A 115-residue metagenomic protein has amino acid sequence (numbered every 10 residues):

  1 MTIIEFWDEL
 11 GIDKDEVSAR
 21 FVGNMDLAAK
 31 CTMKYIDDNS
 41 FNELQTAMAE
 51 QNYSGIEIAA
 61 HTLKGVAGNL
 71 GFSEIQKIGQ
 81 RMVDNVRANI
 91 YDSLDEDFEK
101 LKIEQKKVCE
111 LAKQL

Functional and structural regions predicted by a protein language model:
M1-I4: C-terminal compact regulatory domains
F6, L10-G11: N-terminal helix initiation/capping motif
I12-T62, D92-L115: Long, amphipathic alpha-helical coiled-coil segments characteristic of histidine-phosphotransfer scaffolds
G55-A59, A67-R87: Short, well-ordered alpha-helical segments that carry or flank key catalytic/ligand-binding motifs at enzyme/regulatory
